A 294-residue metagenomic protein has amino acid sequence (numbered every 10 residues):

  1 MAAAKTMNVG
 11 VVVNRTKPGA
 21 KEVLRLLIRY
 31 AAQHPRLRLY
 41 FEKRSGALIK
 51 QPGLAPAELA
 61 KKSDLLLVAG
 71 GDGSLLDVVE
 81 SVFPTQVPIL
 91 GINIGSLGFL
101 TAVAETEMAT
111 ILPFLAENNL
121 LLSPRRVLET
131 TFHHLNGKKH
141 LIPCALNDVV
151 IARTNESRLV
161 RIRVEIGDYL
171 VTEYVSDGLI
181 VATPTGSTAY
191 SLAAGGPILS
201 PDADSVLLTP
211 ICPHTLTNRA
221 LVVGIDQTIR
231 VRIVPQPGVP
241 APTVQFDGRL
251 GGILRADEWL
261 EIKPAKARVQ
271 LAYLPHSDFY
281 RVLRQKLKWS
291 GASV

Functional and structural regions predicted by a protein language model:
M1-L65, A69, T106-L121, F132-P143: ATP/NTP phosphate-donor binding region
T16, G71-S74, L97, T185-S187: Short glycine-rich anion-binding loops that position phosphate/pyrophosphate groups of nucleotides and phosphorylated
A20-K21, G73-V79, T188-A193: Short glycine/serine/threonine-rich phosphate/pyrophosphate-binding segments that cradle anionic phosphate groups
A47-G53, E165, I211-H214: Short gly/ser/thr-rich secondary-structure transition/capping motifs
S81-I92, F99: Gly/Ser-rich helix-loop-strand patches that form or flank binding pockets for ribonucleotide-derived cofactors
L97-D177: Catalytic core of DAGKc-family lipid kinases
I151, G167-L170, R219-V294: ATP/nucleoside-binding phosphotransfer catalytic cores, i.e., glycine-rich phosphate-binding loops
Y169-T217: Gly/Ser/Thr-rich active-site loops/lids in small-molecule metabolic enzymes that frequently grip phosphoryl groups
